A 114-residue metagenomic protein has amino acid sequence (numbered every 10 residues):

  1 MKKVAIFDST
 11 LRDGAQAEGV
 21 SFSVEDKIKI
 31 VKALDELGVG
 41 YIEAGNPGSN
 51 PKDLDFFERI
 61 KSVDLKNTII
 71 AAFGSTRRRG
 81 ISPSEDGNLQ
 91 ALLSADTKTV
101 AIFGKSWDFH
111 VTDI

Functional and structural regions predicted by a protein language model:
M1-V4, G38-G40, L65-I70, D96-K98: Short, well-ordered coil/turn segments that N-cap beta-strands
D8, T97-S106: Non-cysteine beta-strand/loop elements that form the S-adenosyl-L-methionine
D8-L11, K29, A33-E36: Feature activates predominantly on carbohydrate-active enzymes
S9-D26, F73-S84, V111-I114: Active-site mouth loops of central-metabolism enzymes
G14, L34, V100: Conserved, mostly hydrophobic/aromatic
S23-A33, S84-A91: Short, acidic/polar
V39-D64, A72-I81, I102-I114: Glycine-rich, proline-tolerant flexible connector loops at the mouths of alpha/beta enzymes
N67-A71, R78-T99: Glycine-rich, aromatic-flanked loop segments that form ligand/cofactor-binding clefts across common enzyme folds
